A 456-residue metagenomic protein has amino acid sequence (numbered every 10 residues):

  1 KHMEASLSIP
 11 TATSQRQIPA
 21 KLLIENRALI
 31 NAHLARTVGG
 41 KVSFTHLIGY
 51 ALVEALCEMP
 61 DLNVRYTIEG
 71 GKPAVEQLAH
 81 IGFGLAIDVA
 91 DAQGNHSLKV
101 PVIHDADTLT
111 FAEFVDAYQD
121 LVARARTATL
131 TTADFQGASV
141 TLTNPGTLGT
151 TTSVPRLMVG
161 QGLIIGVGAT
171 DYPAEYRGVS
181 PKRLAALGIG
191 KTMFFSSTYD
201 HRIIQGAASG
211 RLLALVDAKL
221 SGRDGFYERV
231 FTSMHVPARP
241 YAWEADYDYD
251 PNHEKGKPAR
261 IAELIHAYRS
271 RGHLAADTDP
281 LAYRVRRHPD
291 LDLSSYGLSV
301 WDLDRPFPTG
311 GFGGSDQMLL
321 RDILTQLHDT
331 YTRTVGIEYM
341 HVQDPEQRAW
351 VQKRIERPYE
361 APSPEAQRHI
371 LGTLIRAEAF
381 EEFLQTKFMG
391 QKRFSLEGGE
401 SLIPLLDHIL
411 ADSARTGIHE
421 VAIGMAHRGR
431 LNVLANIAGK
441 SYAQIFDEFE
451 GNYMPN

Functional and structural regions predicted by a protein language model:
K1-D250, E254-P258: C-terminal catalytic/motor cores of large multi-domain enzyme assemblies
Q17, I24, H46, A207-G210 (+5 more regions): Conserved structured core elements
A28, H288-S295, L434-Y442: Glycine-rich loop at the start of a catalytic domain that most often binds anionic cofactors/ligands
L121-R126, L402-I409: Phosphate-interacting basic helix/loop segments used at nucleotide- and nucleic-acid interfaces
T150-S153, Y176-G178, D279, L431-A438: Short acidic, glycine/serine/threonine-rich loops at helix termini
G160, T416-E420: Short coil/turn connectors at secondary-structure junctions
W243-L402, A411, I418, G451-P455: Extended, charge-enriched "interface" segments that sit outside catalytic cores
A422-N456: Cofactor-binding active-site loop characterized by glycine-rich and histidine/acidic residues
